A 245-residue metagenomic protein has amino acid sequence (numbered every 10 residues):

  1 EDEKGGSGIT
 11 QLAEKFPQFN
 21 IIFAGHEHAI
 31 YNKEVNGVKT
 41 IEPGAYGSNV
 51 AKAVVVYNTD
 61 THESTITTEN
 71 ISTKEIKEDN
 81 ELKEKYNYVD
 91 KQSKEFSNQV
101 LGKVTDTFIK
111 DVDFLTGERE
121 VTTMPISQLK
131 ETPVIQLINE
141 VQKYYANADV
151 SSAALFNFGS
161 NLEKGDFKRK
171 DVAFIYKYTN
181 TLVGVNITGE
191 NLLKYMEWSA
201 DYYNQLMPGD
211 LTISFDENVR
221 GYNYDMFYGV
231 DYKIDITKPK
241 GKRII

Functional and structural regions predicted by a protein language model:
E1, F16, A24-V38, K91-V112 (+3 more regions): Generic hydrophobic segment detector
E1-K91: Functional cores that coordinate and move charged inorganic groups
D2-G5, K110-P125, G209-L211, F215-G221 (+1 more regions): Surface-exposed intrinsically disordered loops and tails
G5-G8, K15-Q18, A51, V100 (+4 more regions): General structural feature for long, well-ordered alpha-helical segments within catalytic domains of soluble enzymes
F16, E120-V121, Y178: Residue-level detector of transmembrane insertion/anchoring sites
E34-V38, T132, Q136-I245: Feature captures C-terminal
P43-Y46, L129-T132, A173: Short Gly/Pro-enriched turn/cap motifs at secondary-structure boundaries
Y57-F167, D225, T237-K240: A short C-terminal boundary segment appended to hydrolase-like catalytic domains
